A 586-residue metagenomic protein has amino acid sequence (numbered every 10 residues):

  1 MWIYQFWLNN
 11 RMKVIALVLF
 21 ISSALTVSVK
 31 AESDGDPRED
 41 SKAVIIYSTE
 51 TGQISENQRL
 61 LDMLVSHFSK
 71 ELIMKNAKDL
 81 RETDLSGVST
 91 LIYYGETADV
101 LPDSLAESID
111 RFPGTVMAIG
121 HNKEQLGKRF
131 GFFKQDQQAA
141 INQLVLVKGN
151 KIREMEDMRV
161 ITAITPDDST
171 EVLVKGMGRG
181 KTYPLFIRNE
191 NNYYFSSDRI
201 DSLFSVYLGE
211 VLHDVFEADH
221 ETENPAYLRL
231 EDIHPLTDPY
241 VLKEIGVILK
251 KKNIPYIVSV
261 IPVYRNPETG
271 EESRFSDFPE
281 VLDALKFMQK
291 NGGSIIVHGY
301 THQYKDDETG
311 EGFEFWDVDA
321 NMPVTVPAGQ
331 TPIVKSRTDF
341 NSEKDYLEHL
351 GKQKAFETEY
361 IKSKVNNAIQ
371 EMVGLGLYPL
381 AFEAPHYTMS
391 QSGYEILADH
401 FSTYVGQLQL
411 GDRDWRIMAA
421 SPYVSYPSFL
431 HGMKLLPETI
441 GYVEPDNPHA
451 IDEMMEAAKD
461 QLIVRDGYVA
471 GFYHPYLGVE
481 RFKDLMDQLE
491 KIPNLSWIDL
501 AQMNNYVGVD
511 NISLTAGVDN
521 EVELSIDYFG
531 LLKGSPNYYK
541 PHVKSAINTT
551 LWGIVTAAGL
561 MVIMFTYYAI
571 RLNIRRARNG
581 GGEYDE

Functional and structural regions predicted by a protein language model:
T26-R38: Sec-dependent signal peptide cleavage junction
D40-A43, G87-V88, G114-T115, D136-N142 (+1 more regions): A glycine-centered loop/beta-turn motif at secondary-structure junctions
D40-E71: Short, charged N-terminal beta->alpha structural module
I46, G120, Q125, P255 (+3 more regions): Metal-dependent polysaccharide deacetylase catalytic core of the NodB/CE4 family, i.e., the active-site-bearing domain
Y47, L85-R129, M288-G292: Short alpha-beta junction capping motif
D62-S86, H449-A457: A short, well-structured beta->alpha microelement
H213-T222, Y240, V247-N266, S402-Y423 (+2 more regions): C-terminal domain-boundary segment and adjacent tail
A226-H234, P239-Y240, A355, E359-K362 (+2 more regions): Catalytic grooves of carbohydrate-active enzymes
